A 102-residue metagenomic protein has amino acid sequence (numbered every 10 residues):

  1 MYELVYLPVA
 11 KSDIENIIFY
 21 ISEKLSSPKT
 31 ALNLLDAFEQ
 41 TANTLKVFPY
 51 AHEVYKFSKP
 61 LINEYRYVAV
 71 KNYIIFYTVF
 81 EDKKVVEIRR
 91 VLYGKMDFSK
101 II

Functional and structural regions predicted by a protein language model:
M1-A37: Arg/Lys-rich, positively charged N-terminal/basic patches that mediate binding to nucleic acids
S12, Q40, K83: Short alpha-helical
I17, I21, A42-L45, P49: Hydrophobic recognition helices of helix-based DNA-binding modules
E23, S27, V47, A51-V54: Charged, solvent-exposed alpha-helical segments that act as regulatory interaction surfaces
Y50-E81: Basic/aromatic recognition patch in beta-strand/loop cores that engages polyanionic ligands
V70-I102: Enriched for short, Lys/Arg-rich terminal
